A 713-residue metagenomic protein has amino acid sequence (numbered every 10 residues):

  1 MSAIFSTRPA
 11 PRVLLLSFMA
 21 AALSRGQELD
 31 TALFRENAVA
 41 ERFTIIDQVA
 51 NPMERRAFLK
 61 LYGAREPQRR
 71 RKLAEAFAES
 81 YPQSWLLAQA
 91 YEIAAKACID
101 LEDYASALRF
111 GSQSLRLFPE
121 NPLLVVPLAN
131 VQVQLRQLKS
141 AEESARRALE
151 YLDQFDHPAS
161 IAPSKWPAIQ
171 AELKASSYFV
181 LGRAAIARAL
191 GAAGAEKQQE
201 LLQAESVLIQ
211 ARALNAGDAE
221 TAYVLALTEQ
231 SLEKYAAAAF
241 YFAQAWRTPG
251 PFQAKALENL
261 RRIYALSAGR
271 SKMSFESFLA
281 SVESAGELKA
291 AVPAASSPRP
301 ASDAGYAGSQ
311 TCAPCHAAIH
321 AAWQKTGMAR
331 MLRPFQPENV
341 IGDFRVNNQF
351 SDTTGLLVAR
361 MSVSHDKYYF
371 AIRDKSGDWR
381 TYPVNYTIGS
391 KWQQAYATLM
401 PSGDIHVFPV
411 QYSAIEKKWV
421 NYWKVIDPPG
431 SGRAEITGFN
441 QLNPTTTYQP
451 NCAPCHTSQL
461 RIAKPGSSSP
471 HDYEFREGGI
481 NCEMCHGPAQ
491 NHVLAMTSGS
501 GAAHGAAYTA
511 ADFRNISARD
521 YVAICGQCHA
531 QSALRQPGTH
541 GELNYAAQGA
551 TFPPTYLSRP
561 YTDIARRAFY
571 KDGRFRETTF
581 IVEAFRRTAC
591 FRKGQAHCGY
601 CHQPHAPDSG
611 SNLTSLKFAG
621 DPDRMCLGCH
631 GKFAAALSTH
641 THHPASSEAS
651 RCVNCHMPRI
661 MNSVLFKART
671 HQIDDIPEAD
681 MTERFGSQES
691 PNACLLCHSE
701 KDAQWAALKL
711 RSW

Functional and structural regions predicted by a protein language model:
G26-A90: N-terminal leader/linker segments that initiate helical-solenoid repeat arrays
E54, W85-A88, P122-L123, D156 (+3 more regions): Helix-start (N-cap) detector for alpha-helical repeat units in TPR-like alpha-solenoids, especially tetratricopeptide
P82-W85, P119, D153, A216 (+1 more regions): Short coil turns that delineate tetratricopeptide repeat
A90-I93, P127, V180, V224 (+1 more regions): Canonical tetratricopeptide repeat
A236, R261-S267, S271-D303, Q310 (+5 more regions): Primarily the internal scaffold of c-type cytochrome electron-transfer domains, especially repeated/multiheme c-type
